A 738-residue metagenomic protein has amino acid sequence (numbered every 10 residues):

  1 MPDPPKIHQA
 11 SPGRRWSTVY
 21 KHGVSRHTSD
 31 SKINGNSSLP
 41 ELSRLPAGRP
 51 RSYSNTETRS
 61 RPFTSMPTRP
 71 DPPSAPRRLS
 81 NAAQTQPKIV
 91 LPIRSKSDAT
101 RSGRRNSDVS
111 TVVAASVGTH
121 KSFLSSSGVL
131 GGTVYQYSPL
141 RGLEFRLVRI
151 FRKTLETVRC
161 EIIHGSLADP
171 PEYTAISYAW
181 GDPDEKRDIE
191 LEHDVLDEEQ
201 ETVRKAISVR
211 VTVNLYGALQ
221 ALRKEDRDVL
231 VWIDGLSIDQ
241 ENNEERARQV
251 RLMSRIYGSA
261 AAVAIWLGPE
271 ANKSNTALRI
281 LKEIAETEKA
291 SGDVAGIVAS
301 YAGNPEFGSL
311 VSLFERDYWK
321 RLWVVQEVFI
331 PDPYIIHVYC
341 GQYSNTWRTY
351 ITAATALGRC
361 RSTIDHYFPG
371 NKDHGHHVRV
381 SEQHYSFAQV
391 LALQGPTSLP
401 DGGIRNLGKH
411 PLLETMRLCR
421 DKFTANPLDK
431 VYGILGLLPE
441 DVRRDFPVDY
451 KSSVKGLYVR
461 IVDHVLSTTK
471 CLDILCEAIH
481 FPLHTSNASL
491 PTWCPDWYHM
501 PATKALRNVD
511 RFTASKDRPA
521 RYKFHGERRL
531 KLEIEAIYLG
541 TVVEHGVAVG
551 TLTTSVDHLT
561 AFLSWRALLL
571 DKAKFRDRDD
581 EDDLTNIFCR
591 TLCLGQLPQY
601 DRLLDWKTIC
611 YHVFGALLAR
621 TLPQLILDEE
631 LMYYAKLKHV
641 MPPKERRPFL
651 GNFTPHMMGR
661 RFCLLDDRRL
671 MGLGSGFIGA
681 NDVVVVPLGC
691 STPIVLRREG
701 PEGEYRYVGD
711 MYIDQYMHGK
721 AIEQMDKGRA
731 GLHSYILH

Functional and structural regions predicted by a protein language model:
M1-S122: Fungal intrinsically disordered, low-complexity serine/threonine- and proline-rich regulatory regions
T64, G118-T174, D182, R187-I189 (+4 more regions): Acidic/Ser/Thr/Pro-rich low-complexity tail/linker regions in eukaryotic proteins
L167, S177, G181-V229: Acidic, serine/threonine-rich, low-complexity C-terminal transcriptional regulatory domains
A206-V213, E244-A247, R316-W319: Conserved phosphate-coordination/catalytic loops
N214-A218, Q249, V324: Well-ordered alpha-helical segments embedded in enzymatic catalytic cores
W232-I238, Y257, I265-P269: Hydrophobic, repeat-rich solenoid/adaptor surfaces of innate immune receptors and signaling proteins
L236-Q249: Catalytic palm subdomain of template-directed nucleic-acid polymerases, centered on the conserved carboxylate motif
M253-S259: An active-site-proximal "capping" alpha-helix that borders the catalytic cofactor pocket
